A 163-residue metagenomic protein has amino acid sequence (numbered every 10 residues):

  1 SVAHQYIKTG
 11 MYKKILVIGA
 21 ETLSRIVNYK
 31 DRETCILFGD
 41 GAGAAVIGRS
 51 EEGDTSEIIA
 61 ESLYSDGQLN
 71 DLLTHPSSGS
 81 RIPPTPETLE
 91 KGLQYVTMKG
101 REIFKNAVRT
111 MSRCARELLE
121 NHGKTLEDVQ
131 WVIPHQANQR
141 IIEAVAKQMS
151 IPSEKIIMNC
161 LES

Functional and structural regions predicted by a protein language model:
S1-K13, A45-G48: Active-site-proximal alpha-helical scaffold in enzymes
I15-E21, I47, S62: Short beta-strand segments
L16-L23, S80-L89, I142-S153: Acidic-glycine-rich active-site phosphate/pyrophosphate-binding loop
G19-S24, Y64-D66, E162-S163: Acidic, glycine-rich active-site loops and adjacent beta-strand->loop/helix elements that engage anionic groups
D31-K105, R109, R113: Condensing-enzyme catalytic core mediating Claisen C-C bond formation in acyl metabolism
R113-Q130: Phosphate/pyrophosphate-binding loops at sites that engage ATP/ADP/AMP, CoA/4′-phosphopantetheine, polyphosphate
V129-Q148, S163: Glycine-rich phosphate-binding loops at beta-strand->alpha-helix junctions
P152-S163: Conserved phosphate-binding/catalytic loops in two-lobed NTP-binding clefts
